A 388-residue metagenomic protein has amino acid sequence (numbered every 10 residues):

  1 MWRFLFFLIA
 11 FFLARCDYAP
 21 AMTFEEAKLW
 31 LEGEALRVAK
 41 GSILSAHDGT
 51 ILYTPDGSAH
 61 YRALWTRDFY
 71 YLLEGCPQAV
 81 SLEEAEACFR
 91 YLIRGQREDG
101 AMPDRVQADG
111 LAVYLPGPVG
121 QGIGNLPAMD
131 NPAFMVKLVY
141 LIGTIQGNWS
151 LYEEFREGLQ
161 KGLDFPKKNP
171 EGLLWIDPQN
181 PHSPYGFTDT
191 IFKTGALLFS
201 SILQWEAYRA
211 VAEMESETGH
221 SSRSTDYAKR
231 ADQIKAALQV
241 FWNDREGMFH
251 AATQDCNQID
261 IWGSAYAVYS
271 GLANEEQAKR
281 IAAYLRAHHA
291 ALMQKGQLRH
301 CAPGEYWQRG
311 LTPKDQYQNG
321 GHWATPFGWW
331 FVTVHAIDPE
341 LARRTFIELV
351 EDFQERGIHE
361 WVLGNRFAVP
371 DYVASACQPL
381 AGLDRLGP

Functional and structural regions predicted by a protein language model:
M1-F7: Sec-dependent signal peptide recognition, specifically the positively charged N-region followed immediately by
W2, S221-K229: Short, basic, low-complexity termini and linkers enriched in Ser/Thr/Gly/Pro that act as targeting/leader peptides
L8-M22: Bacterial Sec-dependent signal peptides at the C-terminal "C-region" and cleavage site
P20-L64, A87-P127, K168-A196, D232-H322 (+1 more regions): Extended glycan-interaction surfaces of carbohydrate-active proteins
Y70-E83, G120-Q121, F134-L151, L203-S221 (+3 more regions): Well-ordered alpha-helical scaffold segments within catalytic/enzyme domains
F155-P166: An active-site-proximal structural segment forming one wall of the substrate-binding cleft that immediately precedes
L197-G219, A231, K235, G321-E355: Extended amphipathic alpha-helical segments enriched in small hydrophobics
